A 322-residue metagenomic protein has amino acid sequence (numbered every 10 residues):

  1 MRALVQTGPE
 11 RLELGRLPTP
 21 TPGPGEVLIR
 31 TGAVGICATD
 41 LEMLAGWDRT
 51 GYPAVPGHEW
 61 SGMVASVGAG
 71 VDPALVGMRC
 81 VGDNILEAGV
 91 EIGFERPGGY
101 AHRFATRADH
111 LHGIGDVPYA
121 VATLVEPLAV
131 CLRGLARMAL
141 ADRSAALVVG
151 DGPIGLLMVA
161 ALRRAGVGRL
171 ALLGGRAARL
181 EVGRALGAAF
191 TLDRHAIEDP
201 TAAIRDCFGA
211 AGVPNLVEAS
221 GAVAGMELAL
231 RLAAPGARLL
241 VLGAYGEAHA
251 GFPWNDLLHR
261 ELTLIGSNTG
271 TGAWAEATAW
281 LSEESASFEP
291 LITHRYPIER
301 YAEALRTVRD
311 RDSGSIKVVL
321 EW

Functional and structural regions predicted by a protein language model:
P18-G35, A45-L86, H110, G115-V117: Glycine-rich beta-strand-centered segment in the early N-terminal region that forms part of a ligand/cofactor-binding
E59, M78-R79, R103, A145 (+2 more regions): Residue-level marker of beta-strand positions
G93-R107: A structural motif shared across PLP-dependent enzymes of the aminotransferase-like
Y100-A101, G174-V182, A248-W254: Short, glycine/polar-rich helix-capping loops at beta-to-alpha or helix-loop-helix junctions that flank or form
V117-A196, A202: Mid-domain Rossmann-like dinucleotide-binding core that forms the NAD(H)/NADP(H) cofactor-binding site
M138, L186-T263: Glycine-rich cofactor phosphate-binding loops and adjacent beta1-alpha1 units of small-molecule cofactor enzyme domains
A202-R205, A210, Y245-H294, A302-E303 (+1 more regions): C-terminal substrate-binding/catalytic core of Rossmann-like NAD(P)-dependent dehydrogenases/reductases
Y296-Y301, I316-W322: A short, charged, Gly/Pro-tolerant segment at domain boundaries
